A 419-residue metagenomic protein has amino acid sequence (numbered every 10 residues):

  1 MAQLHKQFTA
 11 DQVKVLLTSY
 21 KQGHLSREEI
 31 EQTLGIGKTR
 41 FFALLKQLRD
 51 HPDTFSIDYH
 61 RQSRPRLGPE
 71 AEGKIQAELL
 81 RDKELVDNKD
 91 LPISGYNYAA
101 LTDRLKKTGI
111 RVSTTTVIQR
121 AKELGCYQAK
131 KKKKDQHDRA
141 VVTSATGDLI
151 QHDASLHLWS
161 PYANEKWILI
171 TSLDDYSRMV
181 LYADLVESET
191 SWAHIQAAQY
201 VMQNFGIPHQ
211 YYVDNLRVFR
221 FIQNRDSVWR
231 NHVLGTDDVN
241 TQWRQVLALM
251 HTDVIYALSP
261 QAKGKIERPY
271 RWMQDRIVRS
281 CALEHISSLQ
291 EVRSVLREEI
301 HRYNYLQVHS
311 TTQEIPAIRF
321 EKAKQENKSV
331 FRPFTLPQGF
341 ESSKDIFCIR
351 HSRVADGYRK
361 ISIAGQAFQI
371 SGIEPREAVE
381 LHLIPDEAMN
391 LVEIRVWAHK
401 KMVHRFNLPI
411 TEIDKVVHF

Functional and structural regions predicted by a protein language model:
A2-Q7, T18, R27-R81: Short, basic alpha-helical/linker "hinge" immediately adjacent to a nucleic-acid-recognition surface
L16, F41-L44, I75, L101 (+10 more regions): Mobile genetic element proteins and their domesticated derivatives, centered on retroelements and DNA transposons
L25-S26, N97: Residues that mark the N-terminal boundary/hinge immediately upstream of a DNA-recognition element
P52-L158, H232-D238, F320-A323: Basic, flexible linker segments flanking DNA-binding modules in nucleic acid-interacting mobile-element proteins
R111, T115, K122-V180, E187-H209 (+3 more regions): Mobile-element integrase/transposase regions, centering on the N-terminal DNA-binding/Zn-coordinating module
Q203-G235, P260, P316: Acidic/histidine-rich, metal-coordinating catalytic segments
T236, Q242-F334: Charged alpha-helix within mobile-element recombinases
I300, N304-F419: C-terminal, beta-rich DNA-binding module of retroviral/retroelements integrases
